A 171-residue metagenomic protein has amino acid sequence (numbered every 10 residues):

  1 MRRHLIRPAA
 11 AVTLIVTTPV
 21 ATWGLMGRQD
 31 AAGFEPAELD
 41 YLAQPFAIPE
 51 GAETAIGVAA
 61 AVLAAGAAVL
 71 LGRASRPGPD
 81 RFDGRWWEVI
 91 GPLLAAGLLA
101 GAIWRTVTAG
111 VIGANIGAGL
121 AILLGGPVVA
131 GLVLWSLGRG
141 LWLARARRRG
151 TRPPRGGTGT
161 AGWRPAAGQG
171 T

Functional and structural regions predicted by a protein language model:
M1-G24: Cytosolic juxtamembrane helix and N-cap/initiation of the first transmembrane helix
M1-P8, A65-G91, A102-I112, G131-G162: Cytoplasmic membrane-interface segments at the C-terminal ends of transmembrane helices
A9-V16, I56-A60, L94-G97, G125: Hydrophobic alpha-helical transmembrane segments of polytopic
V16-T22, G78, A95-I103: Aromatic-anchored segments of alpha-helical transmembrane domains
A21-V58, A102-P127: Membrane interfacial helix motifs at helix-loop boundaries and amphipathic/re-entrant anchors
F46-V58, L98, L124-R145, P153: Alpha-helical transmembrane segments and their immediate interhelical/interface regions in integral membrane proteins
G51-G72, L93-A96: Core segments of alpha-helical transmembrane spans in multipass integral membrane proteins
T160-T171: Long, low-complexity, intrinsically disordered segments
